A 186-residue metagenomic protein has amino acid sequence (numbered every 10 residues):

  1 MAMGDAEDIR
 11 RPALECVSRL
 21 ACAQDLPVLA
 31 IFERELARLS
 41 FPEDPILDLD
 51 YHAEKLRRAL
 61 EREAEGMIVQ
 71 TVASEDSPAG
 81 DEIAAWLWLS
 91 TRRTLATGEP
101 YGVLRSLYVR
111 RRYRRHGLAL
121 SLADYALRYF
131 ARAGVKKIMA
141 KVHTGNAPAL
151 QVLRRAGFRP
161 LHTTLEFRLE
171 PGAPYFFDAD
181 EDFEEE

Functional and structural regions predicted by a protein language model:
C16-I31, P42: A short beta-loop-alpha structural element at the N-terminal edge of CoA-dependent acyl/N-acetyltransferase catalytic
R34-R57: Conserved GNAT-fold acetyl-CoA-binding loop/helix
R57-T71, V103: A short helix-loop-beta-strand connector motif used in the catalytic cores of GNAT acetyltransferases and, in some
E65-L87: Conserved beta-hairpin
G80-T91, V103, Y108: Conserved beta-strand in the GNAT
G98-R111, T163-E166: Conserved acetyl-CoA binding element of GNAT-fold acetyltransferases
R110, S121-K137, R159: Conserved acyl-CoA
L120, T144-H162: Conserved active-site alpha-helix within GNAT-family acetyltransferase domains
